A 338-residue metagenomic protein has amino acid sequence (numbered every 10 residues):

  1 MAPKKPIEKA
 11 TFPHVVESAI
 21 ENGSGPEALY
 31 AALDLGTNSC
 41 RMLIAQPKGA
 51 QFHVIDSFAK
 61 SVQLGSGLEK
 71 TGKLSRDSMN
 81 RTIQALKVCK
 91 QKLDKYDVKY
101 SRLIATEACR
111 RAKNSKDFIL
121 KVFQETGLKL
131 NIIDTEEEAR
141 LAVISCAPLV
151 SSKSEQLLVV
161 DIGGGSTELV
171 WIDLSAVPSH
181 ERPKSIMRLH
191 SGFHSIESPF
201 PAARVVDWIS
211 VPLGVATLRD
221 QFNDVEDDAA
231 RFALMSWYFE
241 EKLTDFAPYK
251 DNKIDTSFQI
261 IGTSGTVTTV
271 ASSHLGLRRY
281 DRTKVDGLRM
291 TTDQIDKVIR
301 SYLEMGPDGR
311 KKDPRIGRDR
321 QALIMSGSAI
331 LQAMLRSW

Functional and structural regions predicted by a protein language model:
M1-L29: Non-catalytic pre-domain segments flanking phosphatase-related domains
G25-Q51: N-terminal basic/disordered segments at the start of proteins
Y30, Q63, G67-Y96, A108-Q156 (+2 more regions): Helical "lid/coupling" subdomains associated with nucleotide-phosphate turnover
D34-S39, V160-S166, G214, T263-T266: A short acidic Gly-Thr/Ser loop motif
C40-A45, T167-D173, V270: Short beta-strand scaffold segments in enzyme catalytic cores
P47-G49, G65, L174-A176: Short coil/turn motifs at secondary-structure junctions
A50-V62: N-terminal glycine-rich anion-binding loops that anchor highly charged ligand groups
